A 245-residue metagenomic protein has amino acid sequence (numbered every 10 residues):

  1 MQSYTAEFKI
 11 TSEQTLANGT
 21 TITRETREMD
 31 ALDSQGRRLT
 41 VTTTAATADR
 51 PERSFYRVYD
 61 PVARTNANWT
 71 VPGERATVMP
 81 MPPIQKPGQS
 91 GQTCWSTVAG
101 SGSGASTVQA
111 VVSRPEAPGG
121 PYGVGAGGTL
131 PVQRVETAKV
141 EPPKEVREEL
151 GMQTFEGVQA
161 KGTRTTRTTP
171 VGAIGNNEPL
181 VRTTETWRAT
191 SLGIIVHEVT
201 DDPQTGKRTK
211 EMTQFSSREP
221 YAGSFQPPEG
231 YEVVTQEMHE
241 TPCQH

Functional and structural regions predicted by a protein language model:
M1-H245: Extended soluble regions of mature proteins
